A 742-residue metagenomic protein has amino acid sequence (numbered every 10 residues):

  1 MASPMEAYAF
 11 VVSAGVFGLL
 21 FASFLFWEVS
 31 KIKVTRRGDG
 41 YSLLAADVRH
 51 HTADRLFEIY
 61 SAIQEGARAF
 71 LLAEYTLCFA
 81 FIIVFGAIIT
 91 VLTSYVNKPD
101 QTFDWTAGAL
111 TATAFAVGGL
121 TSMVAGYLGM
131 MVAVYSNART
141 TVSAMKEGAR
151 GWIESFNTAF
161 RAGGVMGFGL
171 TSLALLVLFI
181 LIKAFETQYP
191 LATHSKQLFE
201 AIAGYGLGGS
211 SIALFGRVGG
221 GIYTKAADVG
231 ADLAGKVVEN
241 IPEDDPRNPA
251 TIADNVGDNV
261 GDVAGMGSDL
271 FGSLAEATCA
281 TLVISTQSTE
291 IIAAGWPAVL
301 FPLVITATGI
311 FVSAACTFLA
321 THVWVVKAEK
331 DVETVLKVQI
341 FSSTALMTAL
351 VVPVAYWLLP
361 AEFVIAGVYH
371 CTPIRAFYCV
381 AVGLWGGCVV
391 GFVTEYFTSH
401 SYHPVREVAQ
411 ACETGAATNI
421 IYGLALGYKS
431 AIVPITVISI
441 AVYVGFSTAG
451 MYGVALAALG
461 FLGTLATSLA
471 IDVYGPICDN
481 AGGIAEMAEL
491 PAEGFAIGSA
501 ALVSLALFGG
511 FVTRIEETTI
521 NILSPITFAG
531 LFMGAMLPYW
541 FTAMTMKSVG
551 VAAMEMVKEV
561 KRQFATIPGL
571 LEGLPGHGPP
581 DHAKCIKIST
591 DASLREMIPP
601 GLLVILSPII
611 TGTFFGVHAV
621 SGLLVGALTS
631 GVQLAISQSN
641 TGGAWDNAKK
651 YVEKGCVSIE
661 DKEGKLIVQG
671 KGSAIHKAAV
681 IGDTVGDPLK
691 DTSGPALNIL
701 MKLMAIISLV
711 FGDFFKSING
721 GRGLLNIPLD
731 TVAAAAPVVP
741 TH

Functional and structural regions predicted by a protein language model:
M1-H742: Hydrophobic packing and interface segments
